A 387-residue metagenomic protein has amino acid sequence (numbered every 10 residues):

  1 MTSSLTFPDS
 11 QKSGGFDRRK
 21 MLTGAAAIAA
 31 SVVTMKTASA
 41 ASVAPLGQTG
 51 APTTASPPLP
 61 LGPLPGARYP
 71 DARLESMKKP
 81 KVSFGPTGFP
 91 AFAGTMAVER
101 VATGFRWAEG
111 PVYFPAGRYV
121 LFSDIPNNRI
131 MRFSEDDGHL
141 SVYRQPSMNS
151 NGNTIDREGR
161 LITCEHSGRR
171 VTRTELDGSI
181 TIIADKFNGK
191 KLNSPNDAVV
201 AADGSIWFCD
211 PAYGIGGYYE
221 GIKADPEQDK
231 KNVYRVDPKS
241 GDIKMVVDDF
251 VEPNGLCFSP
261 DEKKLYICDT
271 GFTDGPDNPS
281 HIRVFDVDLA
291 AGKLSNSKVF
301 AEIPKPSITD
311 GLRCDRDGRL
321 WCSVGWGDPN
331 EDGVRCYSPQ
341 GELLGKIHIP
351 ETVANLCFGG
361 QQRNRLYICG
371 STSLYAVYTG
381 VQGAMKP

Functional and structural regions predicted by a protein language model:
M1-D17, A29, S42-P45: N-terminal secretory signal peptides
S4-L5, A38, P80: Absolute N-terminal positional cue centered near the fourth residue
G14-G15, T23, S39, A51 (+1 more regions): Intrinsically disordered, low-complexity segments enriched in glycine/proline and serine/threonine
R18-R19, N193: Short, cationic motifs built from Arg/Lys/His that form the positively charged side of catalytic pockets
K20-A27: Sec-dependent signal peptide recognition, specifically the positively charged N-region followed immediately by
I28-A29, S42-P387: Sequence-structural signature of mature extracellular/luminal beta-sheet repeat domains, prominently beta-propellers
V32-T37: C-terminal segment of classical bacterial N-terminal signal peptides
